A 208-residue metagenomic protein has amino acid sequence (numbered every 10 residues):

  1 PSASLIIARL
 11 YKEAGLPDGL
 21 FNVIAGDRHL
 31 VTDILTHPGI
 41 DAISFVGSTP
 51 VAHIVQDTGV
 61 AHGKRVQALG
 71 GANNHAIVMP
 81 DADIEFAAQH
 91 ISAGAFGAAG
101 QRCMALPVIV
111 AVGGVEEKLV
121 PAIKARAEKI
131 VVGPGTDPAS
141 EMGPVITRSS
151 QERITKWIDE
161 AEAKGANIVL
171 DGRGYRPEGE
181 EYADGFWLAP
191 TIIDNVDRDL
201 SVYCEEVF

Functional and structural regions predicted by a protein language model:
P1-G19, E85: Conserved small-residue-rich beta-alpha loop and adjacent elements that most often cradle the phosphate/pyrophosphate
A3-S4, D33, S201-E205: Extended hydrophobic-aromatic, low-complexity segments
K12-G15, I34, G100, V202: A general structural signal for stabilizing positions within well-ordered secondary structure
G15, P38-G39, G165: Conserved functional loop/turn residues at catalytic and ligand-binding sites
L20, A42, T49-D199: ALDH superfamily catalytic-core signature
N22-D41: A structured beta-alpha segment of the ubiquitous adenosine-cofactor-binding alpha/beta core
G97, V207-F208: Glycine-rich phosphate/pyrophosphate-binding beta-alpha loops
